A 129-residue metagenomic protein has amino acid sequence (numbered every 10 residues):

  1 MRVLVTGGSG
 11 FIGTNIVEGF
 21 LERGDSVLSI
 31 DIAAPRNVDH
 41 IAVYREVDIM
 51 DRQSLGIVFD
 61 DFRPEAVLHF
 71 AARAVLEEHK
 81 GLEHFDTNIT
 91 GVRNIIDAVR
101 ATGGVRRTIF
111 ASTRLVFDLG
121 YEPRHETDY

Functional and structural regions predicted by a protein language model:
R2, S26, R107: Residues at the starts of beta-strands that form the adenosine-phosphate
V3-R23: N-terminal Rossmann NAD(P)H-binding glycine-rich loop of SDR-like oxidoreductase domains
T6, I30, V67-A71, T108-R114: SDR active-site strand-loop-helix element
D25-R36: Conserved glycine-rich Rossmann-like NAD(P)H-binding loop of the short-chain dehydrogenase/reductase
H40-D51: Rossmann-fold cofactor-recognition segment
I49-T87, A101, D118-L119: NAD(P)H-binding glycine-rich loop region in Rossmannoid oxidoreductase-like domains and their noncatalytic homologs
F85-V92, I109: Short alpha-helix in the Rossmann-fold core of NAD(P)-dependent oxidoreductases
N94-Y129: Conserved Rossmann-fold NAD(P)-dependent oxidoreductase catalytic core, especially the SDR/UDP-sugar
